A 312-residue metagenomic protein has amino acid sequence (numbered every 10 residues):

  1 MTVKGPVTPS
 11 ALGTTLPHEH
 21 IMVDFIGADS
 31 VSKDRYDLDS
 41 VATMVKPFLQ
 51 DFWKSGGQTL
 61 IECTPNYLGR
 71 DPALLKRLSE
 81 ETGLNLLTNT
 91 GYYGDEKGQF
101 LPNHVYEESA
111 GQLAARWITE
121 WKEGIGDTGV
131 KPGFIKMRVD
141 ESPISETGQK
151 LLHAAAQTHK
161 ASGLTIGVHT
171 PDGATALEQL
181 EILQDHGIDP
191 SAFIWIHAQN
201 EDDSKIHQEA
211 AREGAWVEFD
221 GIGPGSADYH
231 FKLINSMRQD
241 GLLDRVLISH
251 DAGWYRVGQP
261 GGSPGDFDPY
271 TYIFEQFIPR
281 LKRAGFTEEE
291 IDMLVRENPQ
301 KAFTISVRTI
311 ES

Functional and structural regions predicted by a protein language model:
M1-G5, T271-S312: Mid-to-C-terminal alpha-helical segments outside catalytic/metal-binding sites
G13-M22, S30-N85, G111-V130: Alpha-helical scaffold segments that flank or form the walls of functional sites
H18, L60, Y92, H159 (+4 more regions): Divalent metal-coordination and catalytic microenvironments
E19-A42, T90-G111, G126-K131, H250-I278: Active-site gating loops and adjacent loop-to-helix segments of metal-dependent hydrolytic enzymes
F25-D29, P72, G98, A176-I182 (+5 more regions): Histidine/acidic-residue-rich catalytic or RNA/ligand-binding cores of hydrolases and nuclease-related proteins
R77-E80, N85-L87, G91-A161, W216 (+1 more regions): Active-site gating/metal-coordination segments in enzymes
A156, K160-R238, V246: Catalytic pocket-lining loop regions of alpha/beta-barrel enzymes, especially the amidohydrolase/enolase/GH5 lineages
G167, D220-G221, L242-D266, I291: Short acidic/histidine-rich active-site segments
